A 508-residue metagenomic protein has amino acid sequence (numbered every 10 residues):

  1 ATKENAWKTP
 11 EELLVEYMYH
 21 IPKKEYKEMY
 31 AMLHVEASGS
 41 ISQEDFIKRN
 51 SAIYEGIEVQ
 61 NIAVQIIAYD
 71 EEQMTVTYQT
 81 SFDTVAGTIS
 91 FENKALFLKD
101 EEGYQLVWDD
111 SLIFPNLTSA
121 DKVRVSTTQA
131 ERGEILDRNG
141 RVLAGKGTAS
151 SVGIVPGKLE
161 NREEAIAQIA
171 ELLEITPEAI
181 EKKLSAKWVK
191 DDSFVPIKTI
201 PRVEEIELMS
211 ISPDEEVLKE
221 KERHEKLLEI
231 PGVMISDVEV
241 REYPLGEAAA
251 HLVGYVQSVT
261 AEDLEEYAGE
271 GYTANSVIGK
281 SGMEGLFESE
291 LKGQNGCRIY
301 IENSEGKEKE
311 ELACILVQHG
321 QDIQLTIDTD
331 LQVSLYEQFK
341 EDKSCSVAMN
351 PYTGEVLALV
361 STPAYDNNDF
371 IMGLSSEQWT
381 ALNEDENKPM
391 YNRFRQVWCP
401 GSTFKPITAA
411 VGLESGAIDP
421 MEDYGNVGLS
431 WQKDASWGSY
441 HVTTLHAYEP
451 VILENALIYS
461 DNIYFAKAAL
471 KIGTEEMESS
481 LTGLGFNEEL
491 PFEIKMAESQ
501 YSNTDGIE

Functional and structural regions predicted by a protein language model:
A1-N5, L136, Y424: Juxtamembrane and targeting peptides
A1-Y19, K23: Short, low-complexity N-terminal intrinsically disordered segments enriched in polar/charged residues
E4-K8, T326, D385, N455: Short helix-capping and inter-helix turn/linker motifs at the boundaries of alpha-helical repeat units
N5-L13, G147, E164, M390 (+1 more regions): Alpha-helix N-cap/N′ positions at the starts of helices
E12-E16, Y26-M74: Short solvent-exposed beta->alpha transition segments
K24, V35-G39, V142-G145, E160 (+14 more regions): Bacterial peptidoglycan biogenesis and beta-lactam-recognition machinery
R49-C345, Y365-P389, V397: Extracytoplasmic/periplasmic proteins that interact with beta-lactams or build/remodel peptidoglycan
E302-A313, P351-S402, I407-E508: Beta-lactam-recognizing serine transpeptidase/beta-lactamase-like catalytic domain environment
